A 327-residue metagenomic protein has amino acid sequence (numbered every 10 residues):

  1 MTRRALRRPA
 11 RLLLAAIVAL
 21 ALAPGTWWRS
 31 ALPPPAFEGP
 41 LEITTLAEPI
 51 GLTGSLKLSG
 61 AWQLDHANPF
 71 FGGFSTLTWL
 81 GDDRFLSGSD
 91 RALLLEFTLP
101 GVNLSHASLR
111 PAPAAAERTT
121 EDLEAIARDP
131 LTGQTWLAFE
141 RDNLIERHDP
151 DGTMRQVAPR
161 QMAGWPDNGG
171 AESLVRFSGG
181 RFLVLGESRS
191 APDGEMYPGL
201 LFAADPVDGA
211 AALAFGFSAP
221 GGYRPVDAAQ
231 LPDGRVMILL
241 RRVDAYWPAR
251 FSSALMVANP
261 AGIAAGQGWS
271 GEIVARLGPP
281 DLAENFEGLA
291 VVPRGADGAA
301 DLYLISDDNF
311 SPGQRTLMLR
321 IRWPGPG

Functional and structural regions predicted by a protein language model:
T2-G327: Sequence/structural signature of beta-propeller domains
